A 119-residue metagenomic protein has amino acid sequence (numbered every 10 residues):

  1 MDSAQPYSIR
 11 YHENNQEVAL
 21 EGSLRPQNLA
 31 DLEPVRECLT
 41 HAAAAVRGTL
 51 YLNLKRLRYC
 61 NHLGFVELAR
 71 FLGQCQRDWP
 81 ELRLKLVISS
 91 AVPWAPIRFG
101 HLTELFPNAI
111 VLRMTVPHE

Functional and structural regions predicted by a protein language model:
M1-E37: STAS-typified acidic loop motif
S8-H12, Q16-E17, I97, V111-E119: Leucine-rich tandem repeat or coiled-coil scaffolds
N15, A45-T49, W79-R83: A general structural motif
L24-Q27, L57-C60, A91-P93: Short acidic, S/G/P-rich loop/turn micro-motifs used as interaction or catalytic elements
L29-E33, H62-V66, P96-F99: Conserved strand-to-helix beginnings and helix N-cap segments that scaffold or border functional pockets
E33-R36, T40, F65-A69, G73: Amphipathic, non-transmembrane alpha-helical secondary structure
L39-L63, L86: Short, glycine-/small-residue-enriched flexible loop/hinge segments at domain edges that mediate gating
E67-V116: Amphipathic, Lys/Arg-enriched alpha-helical "gate/interface" segment within cytosolic domains that mediates
